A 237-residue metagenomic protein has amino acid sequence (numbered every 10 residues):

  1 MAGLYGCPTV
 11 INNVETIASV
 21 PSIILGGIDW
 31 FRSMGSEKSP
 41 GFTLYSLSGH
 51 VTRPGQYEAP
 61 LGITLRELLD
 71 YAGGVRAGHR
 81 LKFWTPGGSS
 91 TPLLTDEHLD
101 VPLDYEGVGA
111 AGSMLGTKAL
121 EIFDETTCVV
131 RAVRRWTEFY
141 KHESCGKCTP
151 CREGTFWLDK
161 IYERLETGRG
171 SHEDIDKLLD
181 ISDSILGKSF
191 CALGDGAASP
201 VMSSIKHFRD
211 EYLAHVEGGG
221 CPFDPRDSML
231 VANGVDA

Functional and structural regions predicted by a protein language model:
M1, G35-S36, D100-A237: Ferredoxin-type iron-sulfur electron-transfer modules in oxidoreductases and energy-metabolism complexes
M1-L61, G73: Hydrophobic alpha-helical positions that pack around
Y5, G41, R53, R80 (+3 more regions): A generic structural signal for well-ordered coil/turn residues at beta-strand boundaries that shape enzyme active-site
L47, A59, W84-P86, I122 (+1 more regions): General beta-strand structural signal in soluble alpha/beta enzymes
L61-G78: Short amphipathic, charge-patterned alpha-helical segments
G74-G88: Short loop-to-beta-strand transition segments
T91-P92: Glycine-rich phosphate/ribose-binding loops and adjacent secondary-structure elements that form binding surfaces
